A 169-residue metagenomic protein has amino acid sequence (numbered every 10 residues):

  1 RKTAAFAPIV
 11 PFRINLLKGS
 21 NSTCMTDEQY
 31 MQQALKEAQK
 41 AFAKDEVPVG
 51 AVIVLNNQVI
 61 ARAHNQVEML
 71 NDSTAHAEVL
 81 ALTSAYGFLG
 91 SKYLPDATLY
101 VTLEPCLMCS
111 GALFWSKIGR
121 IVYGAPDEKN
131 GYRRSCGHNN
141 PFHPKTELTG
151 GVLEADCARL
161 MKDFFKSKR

Functional and structural regions predicted by a protein language model:
P11-F12: Intrinsically disordered, low-complexity segments enriched in serine/proline and basic residues
K18-F42, P105-R169: Zinc-dependent deaminase
M25, V47-P48, E68-H76, E104 (+1 more regions): Residues at secondary-structure transition points
V49-V54: Short beta-strand scaffold segments in enzyme catalytic cores
L55-N56, P95: A cytosolic small-molecule/anion-sensing beta-strand core signal
I60-V67, E147: Short beta->alpha transition motifs characteristic of CBS
N71-A75, V79-M108, A112: Helix-adjacent hinge/juxtasegments
